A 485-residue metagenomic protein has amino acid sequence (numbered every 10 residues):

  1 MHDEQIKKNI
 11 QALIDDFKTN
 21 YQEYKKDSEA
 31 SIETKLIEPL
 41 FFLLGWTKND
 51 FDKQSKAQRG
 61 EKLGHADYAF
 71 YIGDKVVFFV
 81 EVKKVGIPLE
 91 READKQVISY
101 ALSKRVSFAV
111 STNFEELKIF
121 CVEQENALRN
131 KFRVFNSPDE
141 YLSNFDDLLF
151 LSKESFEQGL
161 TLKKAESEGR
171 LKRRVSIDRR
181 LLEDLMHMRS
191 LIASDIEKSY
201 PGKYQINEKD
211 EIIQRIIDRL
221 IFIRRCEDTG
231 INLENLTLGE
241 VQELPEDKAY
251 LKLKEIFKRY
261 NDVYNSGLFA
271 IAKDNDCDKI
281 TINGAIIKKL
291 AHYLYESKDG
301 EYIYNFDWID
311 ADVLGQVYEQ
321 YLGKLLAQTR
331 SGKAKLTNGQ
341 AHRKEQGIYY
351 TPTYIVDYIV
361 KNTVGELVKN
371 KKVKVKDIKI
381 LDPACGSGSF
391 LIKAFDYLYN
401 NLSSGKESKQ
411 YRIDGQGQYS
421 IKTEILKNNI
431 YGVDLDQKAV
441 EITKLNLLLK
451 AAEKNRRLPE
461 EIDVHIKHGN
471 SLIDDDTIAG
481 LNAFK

Functional and structural regions predicted by a protein language model:
M1-Y21, E61-K62, I72-V76, V82-C226 (+4 more regions): Short, basic/polar, glycine-containing "phosphate-handling" surface segments that engage DNA
K18-K53: Acidic-basic catalytic patches of nuclease active cores, encompassing PD-(D/E)XK and other metal-cofactor nuclease
K26, I32, Q54-E61, Y304-N305 (+1 more regions): SAM-dependent methyltransferase catalytic region
I37-L40, K95-V110, G415-Q416, L445-E453: Metal-dependent nuclease catalytic cores in nucleic-acid-processing enzymes, especially RNase H-like/related
L44-D74: Active-site metal-binding core of divalent-cation-utilizing nuclease and nuclease-like domains
L44-N49, C226-L238, L325-Q328: Short helix-capping/linker segments at secondary-structure and domain boundaries
F70-I72, K83-G86, V313, E319-L322 (+4 more regions): Short, flexible loop/turn elements at secondary-structure junctions
R224-R225, T229-I271, L381, S387: Extended, well-ordered alpha-helical scaffold/bundle regions in very large, multi-domain proteins
